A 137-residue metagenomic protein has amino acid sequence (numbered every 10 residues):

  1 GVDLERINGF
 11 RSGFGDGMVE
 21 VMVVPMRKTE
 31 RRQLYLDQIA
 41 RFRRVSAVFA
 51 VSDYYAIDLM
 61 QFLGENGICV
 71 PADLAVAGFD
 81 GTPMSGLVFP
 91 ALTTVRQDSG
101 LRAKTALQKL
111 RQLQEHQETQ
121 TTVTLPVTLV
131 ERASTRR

Functional and structural regions predicted by a protein language model:
G1, M22, M26, A47-A50: A short glycine-/small-residue-rich loop at the edge of a beta-strand within enzyme catalytic domains
G1-S12, F49, A56-I57: Secondary-structure junction motif
V2-R6, R31, S99: Conserved donor sugar-nucleotide recognition element shared by glycan-biosynthetic enzymes
I7-R32: Short beta-strand elements in bilobed, periplasmic/extracellular small-molecule ligand-binding domains
M18-V19, Q33-R137: Flexible loop/turn connectors
